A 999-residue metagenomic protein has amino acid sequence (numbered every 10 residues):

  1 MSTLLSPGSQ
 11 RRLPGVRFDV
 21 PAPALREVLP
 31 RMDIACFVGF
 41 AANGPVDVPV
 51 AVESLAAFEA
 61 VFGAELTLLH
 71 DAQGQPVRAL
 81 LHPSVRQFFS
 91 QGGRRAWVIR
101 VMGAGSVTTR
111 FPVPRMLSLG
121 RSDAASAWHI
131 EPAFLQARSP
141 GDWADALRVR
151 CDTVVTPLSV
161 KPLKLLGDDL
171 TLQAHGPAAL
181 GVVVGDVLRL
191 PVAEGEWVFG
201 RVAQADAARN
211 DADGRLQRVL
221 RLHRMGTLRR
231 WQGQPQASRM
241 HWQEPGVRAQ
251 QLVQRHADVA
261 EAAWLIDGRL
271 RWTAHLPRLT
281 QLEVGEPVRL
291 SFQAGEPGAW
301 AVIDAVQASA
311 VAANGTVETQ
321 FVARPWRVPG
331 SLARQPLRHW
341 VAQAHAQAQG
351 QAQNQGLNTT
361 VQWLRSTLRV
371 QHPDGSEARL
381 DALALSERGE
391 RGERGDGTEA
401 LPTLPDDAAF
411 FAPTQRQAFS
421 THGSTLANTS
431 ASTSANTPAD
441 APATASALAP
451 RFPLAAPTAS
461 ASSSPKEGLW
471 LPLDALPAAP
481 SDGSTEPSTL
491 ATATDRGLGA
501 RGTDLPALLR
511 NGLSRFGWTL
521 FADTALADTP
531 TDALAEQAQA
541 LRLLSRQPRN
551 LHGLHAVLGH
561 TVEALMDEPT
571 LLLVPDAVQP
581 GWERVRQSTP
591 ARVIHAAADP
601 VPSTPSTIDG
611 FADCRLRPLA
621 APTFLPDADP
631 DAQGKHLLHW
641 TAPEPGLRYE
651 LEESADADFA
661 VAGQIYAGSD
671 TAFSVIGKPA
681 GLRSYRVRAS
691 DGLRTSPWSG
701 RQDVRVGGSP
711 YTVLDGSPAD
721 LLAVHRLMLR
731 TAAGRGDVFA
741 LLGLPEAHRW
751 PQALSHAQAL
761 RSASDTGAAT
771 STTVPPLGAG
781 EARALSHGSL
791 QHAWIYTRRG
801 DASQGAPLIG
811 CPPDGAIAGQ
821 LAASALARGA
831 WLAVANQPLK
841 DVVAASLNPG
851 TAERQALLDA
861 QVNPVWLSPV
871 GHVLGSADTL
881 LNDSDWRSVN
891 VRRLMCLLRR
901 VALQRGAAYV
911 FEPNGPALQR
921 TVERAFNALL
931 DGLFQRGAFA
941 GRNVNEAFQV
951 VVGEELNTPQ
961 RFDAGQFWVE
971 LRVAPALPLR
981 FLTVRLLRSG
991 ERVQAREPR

Functional and structural regions predicted by a protein language model:
M1-P112, G120-H129, A133-G141, V183-V184 (+18 more regions): Structured, hydrophobic secondary-structure cores that serve as assembly/anchoring elements
L172-A174, W272-A274, L638-A642: Aromatic/hydrophobic beta-strand junction motif of beta-rich domains
E194-A263, T280, F292-G350, N354-G423 (+3 more regions): Small/polar beta-strand repeat architecture
P618-P645, P697-G708: Pro/Thr/Ser/Gly-rich low-complexity, intrinsically disordered linker/stalk tracts
G646-G663: Extracellular low-complexity, O-glycosylation-prone stalks/linkers
G663-S669: Short beta-strand segments within Ig-like beta-sandwich modules, predominantly Fibronectin type-III
T671-F673: Short strand-edge motifs at loop-to-beta-strand transitions and within beta-strands of extracellular beta-rich domains
G677-L693: Beta-strand-rich modules
